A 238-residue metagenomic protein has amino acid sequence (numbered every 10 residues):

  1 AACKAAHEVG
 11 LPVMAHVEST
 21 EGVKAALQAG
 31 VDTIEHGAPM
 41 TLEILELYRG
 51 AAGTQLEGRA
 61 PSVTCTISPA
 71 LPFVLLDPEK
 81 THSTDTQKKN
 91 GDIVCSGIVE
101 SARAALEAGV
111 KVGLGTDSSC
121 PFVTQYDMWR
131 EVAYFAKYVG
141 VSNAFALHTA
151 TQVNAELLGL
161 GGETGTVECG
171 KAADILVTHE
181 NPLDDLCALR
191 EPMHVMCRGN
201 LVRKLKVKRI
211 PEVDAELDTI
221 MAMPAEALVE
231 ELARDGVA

Functional and structural regions predicted by a protein language model:
A1-G97, G113, S118-C120, G140 (+2 more regions): Active-site core of metal-dependent hydrolases
E8, D85-T86, S96-N181, L201: His/Asp/Glu-enriched, well-ordered alpha-helical/loop segment that forms or immediately abuts the divalent-metal
V13, T151-A238: Active-site microenvironment of metallo-dependent hydrolases
A26, T124-D127, C187: Short glycine-biased active-site loop of nucleotidyltransferases that positions the nucleotide triphosphate and helps
Q28, H148, A188: Phosphate-coordinating loops and pocket residues in cytosolic domains that bind phosphorylated ligands
H36, M40, D127, E191: Short acidic-hydrophobic sequence patches enriched in Asp/Glu that either
V74-P78, Q125, V207: Short acidic, glycine/serine/threonine-rich loops at helix termini
K80-T81, W129-A133, M193-H194: Short, solvent-exposed amphipathic alpha-helical segments in soluble enzyme and RNA/protein-processing domains
